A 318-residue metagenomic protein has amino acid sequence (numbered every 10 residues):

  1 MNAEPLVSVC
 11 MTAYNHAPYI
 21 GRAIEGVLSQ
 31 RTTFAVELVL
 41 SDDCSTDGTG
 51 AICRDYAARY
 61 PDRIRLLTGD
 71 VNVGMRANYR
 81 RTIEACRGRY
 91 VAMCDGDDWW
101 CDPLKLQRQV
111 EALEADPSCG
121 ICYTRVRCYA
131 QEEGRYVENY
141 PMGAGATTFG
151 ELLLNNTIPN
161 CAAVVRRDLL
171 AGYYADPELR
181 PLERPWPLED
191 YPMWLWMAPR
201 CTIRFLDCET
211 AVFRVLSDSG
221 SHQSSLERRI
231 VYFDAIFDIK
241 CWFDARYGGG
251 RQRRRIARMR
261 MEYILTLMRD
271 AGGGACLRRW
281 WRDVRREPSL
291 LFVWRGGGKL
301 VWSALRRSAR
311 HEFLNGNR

Functional and structural regions predicted by a protein language model:
P5-S8, E37, P192: Cell-envelope/extracellular polymer assembly enzymes that use nucleotide-activated donors
E25-A35: Short, acidic, metal-binding catalytic loop of nucleotide-sugar glycosyltransferases
D42-A51, V71, D95: A conserved acidic beta->alpha catalytic loop
G69-C86, R108: Glycine-rich, basic loop-to-helix element that forms the pyrophosphate-binding segment of sugar-nucleotide handling
V91: Short aromatic/hydrophobic "clamp" motif used to bind/position activated sugar donors
L104-V137: Conserved donor NDP-sugar-binding/catalytic core segment of glycosyltransferases
T124, N139-E227, Y232: Conserved nucleotide-sugar donor-binding catalytic segment
W186, E209, F213-S217, Q223-G250 (+1 more regions): Catalytic core of nucleotide-sugar-dependent glycosyltransferases
